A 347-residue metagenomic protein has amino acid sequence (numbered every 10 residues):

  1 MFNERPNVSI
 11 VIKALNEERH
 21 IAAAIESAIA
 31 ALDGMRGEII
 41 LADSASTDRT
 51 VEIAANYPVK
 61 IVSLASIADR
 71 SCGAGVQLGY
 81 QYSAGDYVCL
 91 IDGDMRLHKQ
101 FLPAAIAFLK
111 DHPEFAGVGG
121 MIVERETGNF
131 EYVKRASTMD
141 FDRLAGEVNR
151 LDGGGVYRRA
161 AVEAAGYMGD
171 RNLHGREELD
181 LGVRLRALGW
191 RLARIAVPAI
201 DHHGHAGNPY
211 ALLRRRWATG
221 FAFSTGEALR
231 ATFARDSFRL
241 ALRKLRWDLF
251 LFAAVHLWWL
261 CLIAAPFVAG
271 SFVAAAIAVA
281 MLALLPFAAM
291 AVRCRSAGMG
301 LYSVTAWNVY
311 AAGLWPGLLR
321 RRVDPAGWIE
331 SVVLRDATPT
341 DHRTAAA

Functional and structural regions predicted by a protein language model:
E26-R36: Short, acidic, metal-binding catalytic loop of nucleotide-sugar glycosyltransferases
D43-V51, M95: A conserved acidic beta->alpha catalytic loop
A65-S83: Glycine-rich, basic loop-to-helix element that forms the pyrophosphate-binding segment of sugar-nucleotide handling
V88: Short aromatic/hydrophobic "clamp" motif used to bind/position activated sugar donors
Q100-E131: Conserved donor NDP-sugar-binding/catalytic core segment of glycosyltransferases
E124, M139-Y157, H174: A recurrent flexible, glycine/aromatic-enriched loop bordering the glycosyltransferase active site that acts as
N172, L179-R239: Catalytic donor/gating beta->alpha subdomain of glycosyltransferases that bind UDP-sugars
A253-V323: Membrane-embedded multi-pass helical conduit in multi-pass membrane proteins, especially envelope-biosynthetic
